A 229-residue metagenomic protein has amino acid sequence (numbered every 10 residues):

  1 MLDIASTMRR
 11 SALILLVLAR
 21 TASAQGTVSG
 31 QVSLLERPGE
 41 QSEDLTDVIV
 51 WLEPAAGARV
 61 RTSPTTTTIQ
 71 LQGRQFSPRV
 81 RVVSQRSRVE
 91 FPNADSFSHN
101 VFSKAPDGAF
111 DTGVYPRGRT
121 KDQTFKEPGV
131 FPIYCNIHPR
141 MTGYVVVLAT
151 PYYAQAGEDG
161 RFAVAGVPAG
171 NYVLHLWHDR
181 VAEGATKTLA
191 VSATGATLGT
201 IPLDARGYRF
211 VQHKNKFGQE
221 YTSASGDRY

Functional and structural regions predicted by a protein language model:
M1-L2, S98: Intrinsically disordered, low-complexity peptide-like regions
L2-A12: Bacterial N-terminal signal peptides that target proteins for export
L13-V17: Hydrophobic helical h-region of N-terminal Sec-dependent signal peptides in bacterial secretory/periplasmic proteins
A19-T21: N-terminal signal peptide c-region/cleavage motif recognized by signal peptidases
Q25-Y229: Extracytoplasmic copper-binding redox domains, predominantly the cupredoxin/blue-copper superfamily
